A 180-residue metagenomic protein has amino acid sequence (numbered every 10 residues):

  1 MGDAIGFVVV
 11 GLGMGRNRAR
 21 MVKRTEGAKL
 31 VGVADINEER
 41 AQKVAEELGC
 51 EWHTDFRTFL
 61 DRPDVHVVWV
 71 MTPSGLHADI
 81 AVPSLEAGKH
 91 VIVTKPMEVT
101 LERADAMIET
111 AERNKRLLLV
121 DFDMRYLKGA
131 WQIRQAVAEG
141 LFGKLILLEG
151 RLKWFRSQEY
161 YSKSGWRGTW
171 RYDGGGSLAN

Functional and structural regions predicted by a protein language model:
M1-E47: N-terminal Rossmann-like dinucleotide-binding module
F7-G11, V70, V93: Hydrophobic Val/Ile/Leu positions in short beta-strands of Rossmann-like dinucleotide-binding domains
V31, D64-H66: Conserved acidic residues
K43-C50, M107-A111: Short, conserved SAM-binding/catalytic segment of Class I S-adenosyl-L-methionine-dependent methyltransferases
G49-T58: Conserved SAM-binding strand-loop segment of SAM-dependent methyltransferases
V67, P73-S74, A78-R125, G140: Beta-strand-loop-alpha-helix segment that lines the small-molecule cofactor/substrate pocket of alpha/beta enzymes
M124-N180: Predominantly a Rossmann-like dinucleotide-binding segment in NAD(P)-dependent oxidoreductases
